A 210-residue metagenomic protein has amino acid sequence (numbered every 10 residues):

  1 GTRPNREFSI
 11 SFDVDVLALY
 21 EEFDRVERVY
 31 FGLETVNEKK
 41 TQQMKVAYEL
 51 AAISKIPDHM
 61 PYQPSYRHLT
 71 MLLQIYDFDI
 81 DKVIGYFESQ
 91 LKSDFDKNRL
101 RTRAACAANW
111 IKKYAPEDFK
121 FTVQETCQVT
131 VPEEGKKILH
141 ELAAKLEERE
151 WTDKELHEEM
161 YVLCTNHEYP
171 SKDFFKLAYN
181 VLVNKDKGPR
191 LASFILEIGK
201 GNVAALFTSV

Functional and structural regions predicted by a protein language model:
G1-P116, V183-V210: Catalytic adenosine-cofactor/nucleotide-binding cores of aminoacyl-tRNA synthetases and other
S9-F12, I84-Y86, D118-T126, D153-M160 (+2 more regions): Short coil/turn segments at secondary-structure boundaries
K97-W151: Aromatic-anchored, charged helix-turn/loop surface patch used as a conserved interaction hotspot
T130-N180: C-terminal accessory/binding modules appended to enzymatic or scaffolding proteins
